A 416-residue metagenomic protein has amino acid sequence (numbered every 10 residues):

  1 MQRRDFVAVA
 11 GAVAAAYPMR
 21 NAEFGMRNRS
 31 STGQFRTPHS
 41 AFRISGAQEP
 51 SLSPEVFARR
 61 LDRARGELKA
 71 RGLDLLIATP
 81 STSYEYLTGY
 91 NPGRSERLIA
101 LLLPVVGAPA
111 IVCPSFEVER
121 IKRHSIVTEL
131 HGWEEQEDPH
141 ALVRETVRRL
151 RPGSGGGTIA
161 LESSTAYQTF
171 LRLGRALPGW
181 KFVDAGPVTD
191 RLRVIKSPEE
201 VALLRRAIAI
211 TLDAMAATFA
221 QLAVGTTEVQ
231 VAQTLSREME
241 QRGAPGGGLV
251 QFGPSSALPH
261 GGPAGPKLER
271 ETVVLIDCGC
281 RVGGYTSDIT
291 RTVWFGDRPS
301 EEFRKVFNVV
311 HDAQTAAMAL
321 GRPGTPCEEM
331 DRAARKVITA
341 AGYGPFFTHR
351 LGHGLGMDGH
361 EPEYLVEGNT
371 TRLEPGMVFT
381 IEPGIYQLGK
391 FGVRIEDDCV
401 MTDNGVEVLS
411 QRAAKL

Functional and structural regions predicted by a protein language model:
M1-R20, H39, R43-L416: Active-site neighborhoods and metal-handling regions in enzymes and metal-associated proteins
N21-G25: Intrinsically disordered, low-complexity repeat regions of secreted/extracellular protein precursors
S31-G33: Short Gly/Ser/Thr- and charged-rich N-terminal loops/segments that act as flexible capping/hinge elements
